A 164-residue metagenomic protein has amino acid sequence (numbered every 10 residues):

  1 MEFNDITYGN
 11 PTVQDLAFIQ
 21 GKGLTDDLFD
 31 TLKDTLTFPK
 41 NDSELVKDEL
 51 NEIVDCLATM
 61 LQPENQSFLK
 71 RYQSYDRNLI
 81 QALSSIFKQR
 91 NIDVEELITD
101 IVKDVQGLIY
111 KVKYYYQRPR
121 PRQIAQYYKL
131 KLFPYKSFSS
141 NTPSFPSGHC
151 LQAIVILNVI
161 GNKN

Functional and structural regions predicted by a protein language model:
M1-N164: Hydrophobic alpha-helical bundle signature of multipass membrane enzymes
